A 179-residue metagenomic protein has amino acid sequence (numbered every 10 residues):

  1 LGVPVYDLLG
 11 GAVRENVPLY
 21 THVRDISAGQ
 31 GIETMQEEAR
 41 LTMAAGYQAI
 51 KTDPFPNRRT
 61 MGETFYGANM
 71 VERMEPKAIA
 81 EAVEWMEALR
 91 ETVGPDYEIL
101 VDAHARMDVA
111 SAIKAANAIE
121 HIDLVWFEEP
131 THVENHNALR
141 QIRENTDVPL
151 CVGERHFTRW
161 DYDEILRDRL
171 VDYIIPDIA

Functional and structural regions predicted by a protein language model:
L1: Metal- or metallocofactor-binding catalytic centers and their adjacent structured scaffolds across diverse enzyme
L8-L9, C151: Short glycine/serine/threonine-biased micro-segments
L9-N16: Flexible hinge/switch segments at interdomain interfaces of large molecular machines
G10, R24, R155: Residues that form or immediately flank small-molecule/cofactor binding pockets and catalytic motifs
N16, T21-R140, N145: Metal-dependent enolase-superfamily TIM-barrel catalytic cores that perform enediolate-based chemistry
E134-A179: Catalytic alpha/beta core domains of metabolic enzymes, predominantly
